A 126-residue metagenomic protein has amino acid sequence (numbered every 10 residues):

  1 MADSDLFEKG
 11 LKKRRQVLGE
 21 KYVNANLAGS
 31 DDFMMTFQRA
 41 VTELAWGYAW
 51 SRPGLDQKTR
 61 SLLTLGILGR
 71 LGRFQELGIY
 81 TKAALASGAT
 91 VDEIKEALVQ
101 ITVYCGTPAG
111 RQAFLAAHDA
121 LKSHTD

Functional and structural regions predicted by a protein language model:
M1-K58, T81, R111-D126: Acidic, glycine/proline-rich low-complexity segments that act as flexible tails and inter-domain linkers
F33, Q38, R70, G78 (+3 more regions): Hydrophobic alpha-helical segments
V41-A45, L62-G69, A97-T102: Short alpha-helical scaffolding segments that buttress acidic/His motifs in well-ordered protein cores
P53, L71-F74, G88, C105-P108 (+1 more regions): Residues at alpha-helix boundaries and short interhelical turns
L62-L65, G69-K95: Mid-chain, well-packed structural core segment of small domains
K82-L85, V99-T102, H118: Short amphipathic alpha-helical surface patches that mediate protein-protein
Q100, T107-R111: Substrate/cofactor-recognition hotspot
